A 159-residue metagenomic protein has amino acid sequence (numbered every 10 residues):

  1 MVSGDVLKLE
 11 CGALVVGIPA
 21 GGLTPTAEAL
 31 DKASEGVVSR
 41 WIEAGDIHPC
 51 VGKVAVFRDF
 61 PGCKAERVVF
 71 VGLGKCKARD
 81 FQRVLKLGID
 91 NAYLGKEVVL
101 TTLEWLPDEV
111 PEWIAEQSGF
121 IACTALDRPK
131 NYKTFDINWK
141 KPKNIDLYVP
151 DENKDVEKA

Functional and structural regions predicted by a protein language model:
M1-A159: Glycine-/small-residue-enriched capping loops at alpha/beta junctions
